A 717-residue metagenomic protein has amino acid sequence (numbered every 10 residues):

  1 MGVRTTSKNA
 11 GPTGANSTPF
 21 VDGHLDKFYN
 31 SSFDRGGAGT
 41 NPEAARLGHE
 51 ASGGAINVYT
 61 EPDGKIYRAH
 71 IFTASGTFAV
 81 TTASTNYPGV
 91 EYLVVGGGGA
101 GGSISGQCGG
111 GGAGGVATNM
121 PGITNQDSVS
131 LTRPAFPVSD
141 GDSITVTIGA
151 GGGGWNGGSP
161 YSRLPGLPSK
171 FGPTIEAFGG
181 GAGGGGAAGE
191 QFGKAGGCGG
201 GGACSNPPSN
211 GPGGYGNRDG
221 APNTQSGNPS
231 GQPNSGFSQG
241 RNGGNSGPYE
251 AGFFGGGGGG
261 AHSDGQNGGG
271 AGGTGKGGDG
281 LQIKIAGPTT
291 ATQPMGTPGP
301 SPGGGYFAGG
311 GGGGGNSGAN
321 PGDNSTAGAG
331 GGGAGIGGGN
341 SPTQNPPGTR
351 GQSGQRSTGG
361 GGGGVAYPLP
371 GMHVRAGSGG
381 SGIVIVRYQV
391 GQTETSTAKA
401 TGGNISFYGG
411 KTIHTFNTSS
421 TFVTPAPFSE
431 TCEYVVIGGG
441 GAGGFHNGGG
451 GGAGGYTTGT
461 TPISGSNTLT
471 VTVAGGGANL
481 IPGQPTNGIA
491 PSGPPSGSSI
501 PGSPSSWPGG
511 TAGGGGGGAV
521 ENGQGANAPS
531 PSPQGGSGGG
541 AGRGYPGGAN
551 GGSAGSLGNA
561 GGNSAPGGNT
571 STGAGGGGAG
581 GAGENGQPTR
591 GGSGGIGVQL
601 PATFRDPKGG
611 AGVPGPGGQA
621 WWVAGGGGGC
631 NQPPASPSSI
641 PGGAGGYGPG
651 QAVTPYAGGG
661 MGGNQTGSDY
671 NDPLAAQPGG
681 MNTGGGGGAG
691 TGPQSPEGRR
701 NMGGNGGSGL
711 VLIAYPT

Functional and structural regions predicted by a protein language model:
G2-T717: Low-complexity, glycine/proline-biased repetitive segments and flexible coils/loops
